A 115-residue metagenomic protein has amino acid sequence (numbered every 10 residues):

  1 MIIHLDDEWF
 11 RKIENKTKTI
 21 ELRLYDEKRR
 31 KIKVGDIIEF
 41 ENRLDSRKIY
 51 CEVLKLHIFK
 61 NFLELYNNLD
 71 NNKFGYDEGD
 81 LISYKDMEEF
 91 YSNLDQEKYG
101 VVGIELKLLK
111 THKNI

Functional and structural regions predicted by a protein language model:
M1-V34: Compositionally biased, charged N-terminal/linker segments
K28, I37, Y50: Catalytic phosphate/metal-binding cores of nucleic-acid and nucleotide-processing enzymes, i.e., regions that mediate
G35-L44: Short conserved beta-strand and strand-loop elements enriched in small hydrophobics with frequent Asp/Gly
R47-I58: Short beta-strand-centered aromatic/proline hotspots
F59-L63: Short, surface-exposed linear segments at secondary-structure transitions and domain or protein termini
E64-I115: Contiguous surface segments at macromolecular interaction interfaces
